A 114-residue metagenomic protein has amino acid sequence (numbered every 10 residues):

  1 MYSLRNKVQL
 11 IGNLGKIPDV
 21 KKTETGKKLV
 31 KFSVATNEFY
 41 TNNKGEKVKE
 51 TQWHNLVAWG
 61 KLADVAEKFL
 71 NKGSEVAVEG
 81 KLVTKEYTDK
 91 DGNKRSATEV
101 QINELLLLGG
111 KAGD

Functional and structural regions predicted by a protein language model:
M1-D114: Single-stranded nucleic acid-binding surfaces, predominantly the OB-fold ssDNA-binding core
